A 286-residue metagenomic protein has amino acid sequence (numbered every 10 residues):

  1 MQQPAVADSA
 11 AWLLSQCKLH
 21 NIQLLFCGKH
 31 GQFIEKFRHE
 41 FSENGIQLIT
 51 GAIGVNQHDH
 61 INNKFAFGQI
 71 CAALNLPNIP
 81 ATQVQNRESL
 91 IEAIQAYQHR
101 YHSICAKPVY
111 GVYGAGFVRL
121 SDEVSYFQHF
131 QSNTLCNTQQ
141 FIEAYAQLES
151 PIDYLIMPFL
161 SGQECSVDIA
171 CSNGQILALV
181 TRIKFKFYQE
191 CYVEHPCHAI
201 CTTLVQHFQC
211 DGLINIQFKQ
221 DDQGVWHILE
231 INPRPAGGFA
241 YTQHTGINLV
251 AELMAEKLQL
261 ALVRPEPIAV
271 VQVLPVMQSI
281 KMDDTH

Functional and structural regions predicted by a protein language model:
Q2-S89: Conserved N-proximal alpha/beta basic substrate-recognition cap immediately N-terminal to, or forming the N-lobe
N21, G45, Y101-H102, Q209: Residue-level detector of structured alpha->beta connecting loops
H30-Q32, V109-G111, R234: Short glycine-rich anion-binding loops that position phosphate/pyrophosphate groups of nucleotides and phosphorylated
H58-D153, N173: Active-site nucleotide/adenylate-binding loops and adjacent lid/helix of ATP-dependent enzymes
T82-Q83, T181, I231: Short clusters of small/polar residues that mark proteolytic maturation junctions
Q98, Y110-V112, F159-Q163, Q209-D211: A short catalytic or substrate-binding loop motif that flags glycine-/basic-rich loops and adjacent residues that bind
F130-L204, F208, K219-H227: Phosphate-binding site of ATP-dependent enzymes
F187-H286: ATP-dependent carboxylate activation and anion-phosphoryl transfer catalytic cores that bind Mg-ATP to form
